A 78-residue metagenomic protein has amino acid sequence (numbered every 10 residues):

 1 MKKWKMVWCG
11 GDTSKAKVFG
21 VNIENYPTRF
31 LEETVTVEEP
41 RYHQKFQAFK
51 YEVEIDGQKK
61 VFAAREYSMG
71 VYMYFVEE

Functional and structural regions predicted by a protein language model:
M1-K3, E77-E78: Short intrinsically disordered terminal tails
W4-C9: A short beta-strand micro-motif
T13, K17-M73: Acidic, low-complexity, intrinsically disordered interaction modules
